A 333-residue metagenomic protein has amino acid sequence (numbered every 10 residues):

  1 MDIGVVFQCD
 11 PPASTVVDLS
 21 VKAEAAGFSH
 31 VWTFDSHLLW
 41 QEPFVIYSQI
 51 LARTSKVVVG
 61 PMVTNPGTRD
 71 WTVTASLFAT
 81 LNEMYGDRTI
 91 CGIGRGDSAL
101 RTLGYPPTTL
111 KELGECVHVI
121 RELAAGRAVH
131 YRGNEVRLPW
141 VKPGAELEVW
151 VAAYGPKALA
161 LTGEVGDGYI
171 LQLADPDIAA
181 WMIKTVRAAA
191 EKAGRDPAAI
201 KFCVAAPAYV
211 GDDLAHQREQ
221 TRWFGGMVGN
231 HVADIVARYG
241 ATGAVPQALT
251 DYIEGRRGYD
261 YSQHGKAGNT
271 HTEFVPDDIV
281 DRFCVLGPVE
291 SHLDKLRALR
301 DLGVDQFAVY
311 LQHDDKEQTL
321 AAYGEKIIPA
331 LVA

Functional and structural regions predicted by a protein language model:
M1-M62, L147: N-terminal beta1-alpha1-beta2 module of alpha/beta enzyme domains
D2-S14, T64-T72, P143-Y154, A208-G211 (+1 more regions): Active-site mouth loops of central-metabolism enzymes
I3-F7, V31-T33, V58-M62, T89-I93 (+4 more regions): Hydrophobic faces of well-ordered beta-strands that scaffold small-molecule active sites in alpha/beta enzyme cores
P11-A23, L77, V151-E164, T221 (+1 more regions): Short, acidic/polar
G27, I50, L81, I120 (+7 more regions): Conserved, mostly hydrophobic/aromatic
H30-R53, N65, D97-L100, L173-P176 (+1 more regions): Glycine-rich, proline-tolerant flexible connector loops at the mouths of alpha/beta enzymes
F44-T64, L123, K192, Y323-A333: Alpha-helix-loop-beta-strand connector modules within alpha/beta enzyme cores
P106-W140, K184-T185, A190-D301, A333: An alpha-helical appendage that flanks or caps ligand/catalytic pockets
